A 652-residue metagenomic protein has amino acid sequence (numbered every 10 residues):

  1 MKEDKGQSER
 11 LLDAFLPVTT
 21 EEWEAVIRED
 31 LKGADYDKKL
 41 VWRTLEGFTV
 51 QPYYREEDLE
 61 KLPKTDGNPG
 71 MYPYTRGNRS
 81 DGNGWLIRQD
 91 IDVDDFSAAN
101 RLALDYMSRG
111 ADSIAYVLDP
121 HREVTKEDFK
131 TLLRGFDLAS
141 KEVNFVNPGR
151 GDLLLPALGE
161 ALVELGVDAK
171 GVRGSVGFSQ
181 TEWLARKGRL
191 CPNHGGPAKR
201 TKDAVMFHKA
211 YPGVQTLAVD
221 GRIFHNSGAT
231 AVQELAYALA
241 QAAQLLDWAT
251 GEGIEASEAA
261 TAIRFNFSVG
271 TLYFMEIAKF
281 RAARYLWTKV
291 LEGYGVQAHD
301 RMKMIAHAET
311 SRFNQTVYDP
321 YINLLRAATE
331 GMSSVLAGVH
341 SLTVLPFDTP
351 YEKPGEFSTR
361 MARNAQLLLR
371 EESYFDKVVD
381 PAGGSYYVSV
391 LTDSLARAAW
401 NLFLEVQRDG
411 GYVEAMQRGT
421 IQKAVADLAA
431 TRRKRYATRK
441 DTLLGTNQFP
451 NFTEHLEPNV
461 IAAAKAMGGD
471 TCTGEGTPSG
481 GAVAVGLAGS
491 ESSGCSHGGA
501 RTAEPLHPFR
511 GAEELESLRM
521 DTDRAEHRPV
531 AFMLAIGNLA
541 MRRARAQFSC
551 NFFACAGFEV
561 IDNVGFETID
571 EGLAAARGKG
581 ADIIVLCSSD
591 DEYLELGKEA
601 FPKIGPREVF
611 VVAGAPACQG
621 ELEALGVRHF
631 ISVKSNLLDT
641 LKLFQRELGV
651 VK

Functional and structural regions predicted by a protein language model:
M1-L272, E276, K303-H307, V335 (+10 more regions): Catalytic alpha/beta active-site cores
K2-E21, A34, V41-W42, F48-Y74 (+2 more regions): Intrinsic disorder at enzyme termini
D37-L40, G251-A262, G293-K303, E372-A382 (+3 more regions): Flexible, glycine/charged-enriched surface loops at secondary-structure junctions
G47, G110, G166, W287 (+4 more regions): Conserved, mostly hydrophobic/aromatic
K209-L246, A328-F403: Mobile "lid/hinge" segments at catalytic clefts and subdomain interfaces of large enzymes
A229-L235, G270-A282, S311-L324, E352-A362 (+4 more regions): Short glycine/threonine-rich loop-to-helix capping motif typified by GTGT followed within a few residues by an Asp-Pro
N266-P354, S358-A362: Glycine-rich anion/phosphate-binding loop at the beta-strand->alpha-helix junction
A466-I561, E571-A574, E623-A624, H629-F630 (+1 more regions): ATP-dependent carboxylate/acyl-activation modules
